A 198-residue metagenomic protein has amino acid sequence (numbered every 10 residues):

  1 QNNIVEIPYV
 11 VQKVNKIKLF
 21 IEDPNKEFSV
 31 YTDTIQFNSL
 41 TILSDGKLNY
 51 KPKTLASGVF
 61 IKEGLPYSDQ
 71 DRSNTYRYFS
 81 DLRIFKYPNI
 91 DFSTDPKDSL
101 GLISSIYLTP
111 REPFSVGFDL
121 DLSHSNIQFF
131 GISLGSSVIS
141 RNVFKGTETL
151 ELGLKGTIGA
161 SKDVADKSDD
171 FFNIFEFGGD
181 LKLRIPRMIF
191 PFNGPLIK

Functional and structural regions predicted by a protein language model:
Q1-R77, R83-N89: Acidic, glycine-rich low-complexity/disordered segments
L48-N49, S68-D71, T75-K198: Gram-negative/organellar outer-membrane beta-barrel architecture
